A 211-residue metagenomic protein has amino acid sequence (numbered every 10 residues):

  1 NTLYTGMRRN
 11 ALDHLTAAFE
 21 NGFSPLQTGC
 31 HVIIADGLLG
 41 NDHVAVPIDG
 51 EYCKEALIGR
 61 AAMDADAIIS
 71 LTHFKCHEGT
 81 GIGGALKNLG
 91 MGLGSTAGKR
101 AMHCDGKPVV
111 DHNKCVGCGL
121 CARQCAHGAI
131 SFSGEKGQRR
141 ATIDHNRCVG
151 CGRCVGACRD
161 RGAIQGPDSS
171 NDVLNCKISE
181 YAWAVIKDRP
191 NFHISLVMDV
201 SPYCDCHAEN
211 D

Functional and structural regions predicted by a protein language model:
N1-D211: Extended, low-polarity segments enriched in aliphatic/aromatic residues
